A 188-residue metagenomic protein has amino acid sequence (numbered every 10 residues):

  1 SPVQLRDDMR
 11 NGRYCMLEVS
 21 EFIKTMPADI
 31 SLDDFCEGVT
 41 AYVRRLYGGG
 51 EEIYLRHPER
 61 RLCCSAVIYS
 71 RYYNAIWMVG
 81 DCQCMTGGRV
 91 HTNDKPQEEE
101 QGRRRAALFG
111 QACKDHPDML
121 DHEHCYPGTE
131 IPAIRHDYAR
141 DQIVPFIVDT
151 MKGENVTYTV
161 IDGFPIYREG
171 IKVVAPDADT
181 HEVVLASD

Functional and structural regions predicted by a protein language model:
S1-S187: PP2C/PPM-type serine/threonine phosphatase catalytic domain
